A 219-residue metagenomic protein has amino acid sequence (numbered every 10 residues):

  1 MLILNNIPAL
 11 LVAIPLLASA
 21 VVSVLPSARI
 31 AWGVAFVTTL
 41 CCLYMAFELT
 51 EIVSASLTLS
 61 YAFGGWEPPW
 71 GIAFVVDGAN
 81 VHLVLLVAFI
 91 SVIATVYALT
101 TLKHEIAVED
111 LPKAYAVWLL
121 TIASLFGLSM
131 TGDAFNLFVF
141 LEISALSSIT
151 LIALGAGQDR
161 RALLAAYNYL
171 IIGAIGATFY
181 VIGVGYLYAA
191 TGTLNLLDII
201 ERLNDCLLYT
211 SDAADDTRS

Functional and structural regions predicted by a protein language model:
M1-A9, V21-A116, D198-E201: Transmembrane helix-loop-helix hairpins at membrane boundaries of multipass inner-membrane proteins
L4-N6, L17, W66-P68, I122-S124 (+1 more regions): Short hydrophobic "helix-edge" motifs at membrane interfaces and signal-peptide entry regions
V12, F74-V75, A88, M130 (+2 more regions): Short conserved micro-motifs on helix faces and helix-strand junctions that flank and scaffold key functional residues
A13-R29, I149-A162: Cytoplasmic juxtamembrane interface segments
I14, T38-C41, I90, L141-A145 (+1 more regions): Transmembrane alpha-helical core residues of multi-pass small-molecule transporters, especially secondary transporters
K113-L120, S124-L208: Alpha-helical multi-pass transmembrane bundles of energy-transducing inner-membrane proteins
Y209-S219: Single conserved hydrophobic/aromatic residue that forms the stacking wall/gate of nucleotide- or nucleobase-binding
